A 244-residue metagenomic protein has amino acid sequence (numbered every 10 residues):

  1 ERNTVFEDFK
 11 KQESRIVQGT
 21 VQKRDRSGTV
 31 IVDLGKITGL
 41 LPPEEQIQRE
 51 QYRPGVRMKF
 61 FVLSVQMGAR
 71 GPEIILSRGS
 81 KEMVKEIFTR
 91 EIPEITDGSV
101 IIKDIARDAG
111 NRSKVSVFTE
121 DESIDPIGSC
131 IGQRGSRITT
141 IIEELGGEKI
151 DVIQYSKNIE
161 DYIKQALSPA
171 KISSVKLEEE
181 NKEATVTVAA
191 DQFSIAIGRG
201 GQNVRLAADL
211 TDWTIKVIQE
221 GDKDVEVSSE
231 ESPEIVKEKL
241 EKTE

Functional and structural regions predicted by a protein language model:
E1-E244: RNA-contacting regions in translation and RNA-metabolism proteins, encompassing KH/S1 modules where present
